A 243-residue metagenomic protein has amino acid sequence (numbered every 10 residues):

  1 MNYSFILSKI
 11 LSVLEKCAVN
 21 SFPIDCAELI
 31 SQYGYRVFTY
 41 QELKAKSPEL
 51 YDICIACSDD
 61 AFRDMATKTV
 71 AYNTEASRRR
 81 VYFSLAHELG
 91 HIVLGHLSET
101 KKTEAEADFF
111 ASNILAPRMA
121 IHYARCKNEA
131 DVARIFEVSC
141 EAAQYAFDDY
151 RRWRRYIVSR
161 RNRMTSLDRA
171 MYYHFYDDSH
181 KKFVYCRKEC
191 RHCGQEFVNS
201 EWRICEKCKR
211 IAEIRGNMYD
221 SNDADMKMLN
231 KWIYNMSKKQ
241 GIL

Functional and structural regions predicted by a protein language model:
M1-L243: Active-site hotspot residues in diverse enzymes, especially metal/ion-binding acidic/histidine motifs
